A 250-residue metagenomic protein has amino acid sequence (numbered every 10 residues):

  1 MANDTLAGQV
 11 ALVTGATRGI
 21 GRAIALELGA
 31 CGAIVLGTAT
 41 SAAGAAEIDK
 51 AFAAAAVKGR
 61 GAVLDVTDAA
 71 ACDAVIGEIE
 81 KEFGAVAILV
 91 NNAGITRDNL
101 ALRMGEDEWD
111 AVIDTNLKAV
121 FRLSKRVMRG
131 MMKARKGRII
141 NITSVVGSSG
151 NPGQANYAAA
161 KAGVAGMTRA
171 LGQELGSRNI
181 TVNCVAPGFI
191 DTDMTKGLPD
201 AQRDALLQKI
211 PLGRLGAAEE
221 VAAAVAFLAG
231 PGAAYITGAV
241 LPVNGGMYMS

Functional and structural regions predicted by a protein language model:
V10, T17-R18: Conserved glycine-rich cofactor-binding loop
C31-E47: Conserved glycine-rich Rossmann-like NAD(P)H-binding loop of the short-chain dehydrogenase/reductase
L100-A101, G105-I113, L206: Substrate-binding pocket helix/loop in short-chain dehydrogenase/reductase
S124, A160, T168: Active-site helix of classical SDR
R129, Q173-S177, A234: Alpha-helical segment proximal to the catalytic Tyr-Lys
S144: Residue(s) in the substrate-gating loop at a strand-loop-helix junction that position the organic substrate next
G176, T181, I236-G238, N244: Short, small/polar-rich loop/turn modules that mediate ligand/substrate recognition or access, typified
